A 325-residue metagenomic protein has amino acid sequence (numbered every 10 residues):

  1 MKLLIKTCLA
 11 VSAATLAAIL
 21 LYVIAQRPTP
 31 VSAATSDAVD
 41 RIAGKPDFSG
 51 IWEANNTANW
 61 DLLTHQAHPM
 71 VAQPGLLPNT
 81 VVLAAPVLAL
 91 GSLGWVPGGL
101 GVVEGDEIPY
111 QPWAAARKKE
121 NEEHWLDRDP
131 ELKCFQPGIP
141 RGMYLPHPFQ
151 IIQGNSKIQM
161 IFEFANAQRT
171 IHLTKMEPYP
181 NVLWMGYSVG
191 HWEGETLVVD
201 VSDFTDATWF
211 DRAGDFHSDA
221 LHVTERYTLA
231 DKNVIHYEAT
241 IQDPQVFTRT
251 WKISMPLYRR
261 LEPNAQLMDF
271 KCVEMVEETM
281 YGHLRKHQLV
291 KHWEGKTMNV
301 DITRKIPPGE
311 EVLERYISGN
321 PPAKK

Functional and structural regions predicted by a protein language model:
K2-K325: PEST-like low-complexity, intrinsically disordered acidic/proline/serine-rich tracts that flank trafficking/processing
